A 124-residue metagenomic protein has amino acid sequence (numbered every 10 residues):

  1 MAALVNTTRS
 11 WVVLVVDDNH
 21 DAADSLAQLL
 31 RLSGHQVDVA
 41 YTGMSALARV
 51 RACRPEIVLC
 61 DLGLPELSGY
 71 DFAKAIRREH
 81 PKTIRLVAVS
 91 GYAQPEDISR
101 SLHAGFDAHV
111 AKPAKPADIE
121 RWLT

Functional and structural regions predicted by a protein language model:
M1-L14, D24-A27, K74, K115-T124: Non-catalytic signal-transmission and effector/linker regions of two-component phosphorelay proteins
H20-D38: Two-component/phosphorelay signaling modules centered on CheY-like receiver
V39-I57, S99: Acidic, metal-coordinating helix/loop segments flanking the phosphotransfer/catalytic sites of two-component signaling
T42-S45, S68-F72: Acidic catalytic/metal-coordinating carboxylates
R51-C53, A75-I84, A104: Conserved phosphotransfer cores of two-component systems
D61, S90: Active-site residues of response regulator receiver
P65, Q94: The feature encodes the CheY-like receiver
A111-K112: A Lys-centered signature of the CheY-like receiver
